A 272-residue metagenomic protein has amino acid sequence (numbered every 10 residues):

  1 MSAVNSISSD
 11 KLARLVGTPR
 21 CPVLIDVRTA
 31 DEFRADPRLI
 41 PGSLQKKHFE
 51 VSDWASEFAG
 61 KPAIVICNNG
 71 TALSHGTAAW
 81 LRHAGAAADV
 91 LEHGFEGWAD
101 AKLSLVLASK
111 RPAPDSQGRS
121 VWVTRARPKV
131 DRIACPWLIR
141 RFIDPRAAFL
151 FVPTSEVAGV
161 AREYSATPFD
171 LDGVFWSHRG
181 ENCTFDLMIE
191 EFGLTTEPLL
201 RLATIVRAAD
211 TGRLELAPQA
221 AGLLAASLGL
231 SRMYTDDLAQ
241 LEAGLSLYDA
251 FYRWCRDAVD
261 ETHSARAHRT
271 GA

Functional and structural regions predicted by a protein language model:
M1-V23, V27-I64, N69-V130, A134-P136 (+8 more regions): Rhodanese-like catalytic fold shared by cysteine-dependent sulfurtransferases and DSP/PTP-type phosphatases
V27, A148-A158: A short beta-strand-loop structural module common to alpha/beta enzyme folds
T154-S155, I205, A226: Short acidic/histidine-centered micro-motifs embedded in hydrophobic/aromatic stretches that mark compact functional
R179-C183: C-terminal catalytic/acceptor-binding lobe
A217-A225: Conformational coupling and interaction surfaces
Y234-D237: Terminal low-complexity "docking" segments
